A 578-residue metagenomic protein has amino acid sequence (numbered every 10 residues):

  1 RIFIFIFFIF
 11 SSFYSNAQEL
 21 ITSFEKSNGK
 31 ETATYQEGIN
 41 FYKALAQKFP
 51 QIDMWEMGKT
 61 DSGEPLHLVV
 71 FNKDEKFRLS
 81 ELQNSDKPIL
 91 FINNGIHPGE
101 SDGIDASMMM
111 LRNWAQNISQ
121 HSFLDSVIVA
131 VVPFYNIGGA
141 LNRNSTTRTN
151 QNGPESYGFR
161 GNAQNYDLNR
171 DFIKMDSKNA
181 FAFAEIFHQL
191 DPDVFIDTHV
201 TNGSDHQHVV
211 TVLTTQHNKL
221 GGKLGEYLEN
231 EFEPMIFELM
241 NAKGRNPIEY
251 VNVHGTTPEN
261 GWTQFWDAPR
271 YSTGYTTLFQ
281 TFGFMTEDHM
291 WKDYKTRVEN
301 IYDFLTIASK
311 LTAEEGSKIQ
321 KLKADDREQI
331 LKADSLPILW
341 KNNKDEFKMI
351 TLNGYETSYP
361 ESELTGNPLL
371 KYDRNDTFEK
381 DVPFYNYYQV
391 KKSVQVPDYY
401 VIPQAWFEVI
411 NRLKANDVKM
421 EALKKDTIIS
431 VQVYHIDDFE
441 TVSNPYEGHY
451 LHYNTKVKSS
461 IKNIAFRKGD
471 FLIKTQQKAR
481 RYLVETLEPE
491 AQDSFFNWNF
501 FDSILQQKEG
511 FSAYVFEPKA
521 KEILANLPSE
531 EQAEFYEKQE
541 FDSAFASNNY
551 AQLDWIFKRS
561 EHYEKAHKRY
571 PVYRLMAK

Functional and structural regions predicted by a protein language model:
R1-T22: Bacterial Sec-dependent N-terminal signal peptides
Q18-K30, I92-N94, D167, Q389-Q395: Acidic/histidine-rich, surface-exposed loop or edge segments in extracytoplasmic proteins
T34, G63, G95, V131 (+4 more regions): Divalent metal-coordination and catalytic microenvironments
Q36-L90: Soluble metallo-hydrolase cores and metallopeptidase-like ectodomains found primarily in the secretory/periplasmic
Q83-N93, S101-R270: Active-site/substrate-binding loop(s) of hydrolase catalytic cores
V253-I436: Hard-cation-handling environments
A479-R481, E490-K578: Accessory, solvent-exposed terminal regions and/or long lumenal/extracellular loops of proteins
